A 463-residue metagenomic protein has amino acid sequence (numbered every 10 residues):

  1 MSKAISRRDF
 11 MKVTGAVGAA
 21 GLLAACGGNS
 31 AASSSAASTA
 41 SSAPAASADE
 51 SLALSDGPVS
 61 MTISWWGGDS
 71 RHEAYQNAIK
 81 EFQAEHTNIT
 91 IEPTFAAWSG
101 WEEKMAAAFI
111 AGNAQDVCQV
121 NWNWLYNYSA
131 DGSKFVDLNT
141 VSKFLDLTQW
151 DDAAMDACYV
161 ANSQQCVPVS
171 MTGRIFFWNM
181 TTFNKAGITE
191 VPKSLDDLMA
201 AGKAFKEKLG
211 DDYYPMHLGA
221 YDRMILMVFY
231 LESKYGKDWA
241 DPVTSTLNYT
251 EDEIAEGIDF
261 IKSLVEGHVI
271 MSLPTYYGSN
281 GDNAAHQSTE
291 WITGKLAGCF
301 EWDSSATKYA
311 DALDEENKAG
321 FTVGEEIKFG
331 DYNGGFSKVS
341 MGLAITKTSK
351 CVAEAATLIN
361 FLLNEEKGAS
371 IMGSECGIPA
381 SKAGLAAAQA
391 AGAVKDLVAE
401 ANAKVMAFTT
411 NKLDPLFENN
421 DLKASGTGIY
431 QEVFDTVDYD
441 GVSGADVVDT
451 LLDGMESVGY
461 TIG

Functional and structural regions predicted by a protein language model:
A43-A53, W122-I175, T322-F329, K395-D396: Hinge/lid segment of periplasmic solute-binding proteins
K80, A84-E85, T90-E92, N162 (+3 more regions): Extracytoplasmic/periplasmic substrate-recognition and gating elements
E81-W150, Y159, T181-K193, T289-G298 (+2 more regions): Extracytoplasmic "Venus flytrap"/periplasmic binding protein-like
A108, Q115-D116, L145-T182, Y214-P215 (+2 more regions): A structural signal for short loop-to-beta-strand junctions that line the ligand-binding cleft of periplasmic/secreted
K134-F135, T140, T307, D311 (+2 more regions): Mature extracytoplasmic/periplasmic domains
A161, Q165-V169, R174, M199-L247 (+2 more regions): Extracytoplasmic/periplasmic solute-binding protein
D238-E315, A353: Extracytoplasmic ligand-binding clamshell segments of periplasmic binding protein
A399-Y460: C-terminal capping/gating helix-and-loop segments adjacent to ligand/active sites or protein-protein/ligand interfaces
